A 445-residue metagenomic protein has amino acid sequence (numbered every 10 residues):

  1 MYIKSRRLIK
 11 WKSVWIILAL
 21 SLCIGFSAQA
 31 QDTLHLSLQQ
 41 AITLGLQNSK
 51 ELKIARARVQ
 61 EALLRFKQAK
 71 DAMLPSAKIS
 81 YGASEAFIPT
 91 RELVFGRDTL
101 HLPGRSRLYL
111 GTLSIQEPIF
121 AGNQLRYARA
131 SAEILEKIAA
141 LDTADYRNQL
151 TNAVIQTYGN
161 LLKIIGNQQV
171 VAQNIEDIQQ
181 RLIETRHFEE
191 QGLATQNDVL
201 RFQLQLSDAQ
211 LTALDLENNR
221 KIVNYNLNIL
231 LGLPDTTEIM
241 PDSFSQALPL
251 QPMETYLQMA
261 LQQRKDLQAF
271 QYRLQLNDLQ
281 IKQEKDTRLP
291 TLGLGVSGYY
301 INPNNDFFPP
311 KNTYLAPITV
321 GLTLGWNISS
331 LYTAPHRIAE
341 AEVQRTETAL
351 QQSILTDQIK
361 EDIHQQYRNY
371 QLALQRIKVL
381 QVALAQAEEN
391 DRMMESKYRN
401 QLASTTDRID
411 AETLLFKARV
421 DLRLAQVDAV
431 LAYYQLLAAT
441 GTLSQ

Functional and structural regions predicted by a protein language model:
Y2, K10, L36, L64 (+4 more regions): Periplasmic alpha-helical coiled-coil/stalk elements that build and connect Gram-negative outer-membrane
W15-G25: Bacterial N-terminal signal peptides
A30-G82, I88, T195, D235-Q275 (+3 more regions): Bacterial Sec-pathway N-terminal export signals of envelope proteins
Q31-T33, S80-E117, D242-L250, K282 (+1 more regions): Small/polar, glycine/serine/threonine/aspartate-rich low-complexity segments that form flexible
K53-A57, K70-D71, R105, I119-R147 (+8 more regions): Sec/SRP-type N-terminal targeting helices
D71, D208-L233, A385-T442: Short segments within alpha-helical structural elements
